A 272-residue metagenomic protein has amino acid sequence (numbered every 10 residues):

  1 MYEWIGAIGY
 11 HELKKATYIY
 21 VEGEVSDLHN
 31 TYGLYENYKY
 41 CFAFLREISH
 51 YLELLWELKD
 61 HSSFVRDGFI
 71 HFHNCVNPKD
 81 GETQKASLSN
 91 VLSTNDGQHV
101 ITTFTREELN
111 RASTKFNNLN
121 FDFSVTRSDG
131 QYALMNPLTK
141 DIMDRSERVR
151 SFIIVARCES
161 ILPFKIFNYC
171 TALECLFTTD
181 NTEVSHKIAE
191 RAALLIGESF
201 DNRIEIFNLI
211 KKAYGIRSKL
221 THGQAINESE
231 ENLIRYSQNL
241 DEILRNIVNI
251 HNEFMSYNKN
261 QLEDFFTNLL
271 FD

Functional and structural regions predicted by a protein language model:
M1-F164, L233-I234, D241-E242, I247-F271: Charged, non-catalytic interaction/linker regions at domain boundaries that couple catalytic cores to substrate
K140-V149, R191, Y214-L220: Active-site-adjacent bridging/hinge elements
R148, K165-Y169, V184, I188 (+2 more regions): Residue-level detector of well-ordered alpha-helical segments, enriched for hydrophobic/aromatic packing positions
S151-R157, G197-F200, A225-E230: Glycine- and acidic
F167-I204: Flexible secondary-structure boundary motifs
I204-E231: Histidine-centered, metal-coordinating catalytic motifs and their short helical/loop contexts
E205-F207, G215, R235-R245: Domain-length accessory/inserted modules outside core catalytic folds
